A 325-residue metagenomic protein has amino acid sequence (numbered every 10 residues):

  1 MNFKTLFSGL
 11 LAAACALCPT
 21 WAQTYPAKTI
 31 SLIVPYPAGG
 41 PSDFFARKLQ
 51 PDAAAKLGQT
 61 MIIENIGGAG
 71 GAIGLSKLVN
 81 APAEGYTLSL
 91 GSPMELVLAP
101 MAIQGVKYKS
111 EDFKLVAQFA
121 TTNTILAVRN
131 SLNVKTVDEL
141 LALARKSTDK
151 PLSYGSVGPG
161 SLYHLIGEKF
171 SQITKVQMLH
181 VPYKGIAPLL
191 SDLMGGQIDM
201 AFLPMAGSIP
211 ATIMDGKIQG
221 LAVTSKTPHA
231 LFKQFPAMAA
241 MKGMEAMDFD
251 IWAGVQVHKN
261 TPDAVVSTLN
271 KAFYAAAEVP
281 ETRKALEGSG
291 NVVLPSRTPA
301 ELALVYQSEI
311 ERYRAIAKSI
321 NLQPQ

Functional and structural regions predicted by a protein language model:
M1-A27, D138, P324-Q325: Short, low-complexity disordered leader/linker segments with a strong preference for bacterial N-terminal type II
A22-D112, P151, P159, K175-P204 (+2 more regions): N-terminal (or domain-start) structured segment
T24-A27, A117-T121, A246-D250: Short, flexible turn/loop "capping" segments at secondary-structure junctions
A27, A46, Q50, A54 (+14 more regions): Extracytoplasmic/secreted envelope proteins and their assembly/folding machinery, especially bacterial periplasmic
A27-T29, V176, M214, D263-Q325: An extracytoplasmic/periplasmic, membrane-proximal ligand-sensing/linker region
G40, A69, S161, A187 (+3 more regions): Soluble non-cytosolic domains of exported or imported proteins
K77-Y86, P93, M101-P188, M238-A240 (+1 more regions): Hinge/capping helix and adjacent helix->loop/strand transition within the periplasmic-binding protein
K109, I209-E278, S308-E311: C-terminal lobe and pocket-closing loops of periplasmic/extracytoplasmic Venus-flytrap solute-binding proteins
